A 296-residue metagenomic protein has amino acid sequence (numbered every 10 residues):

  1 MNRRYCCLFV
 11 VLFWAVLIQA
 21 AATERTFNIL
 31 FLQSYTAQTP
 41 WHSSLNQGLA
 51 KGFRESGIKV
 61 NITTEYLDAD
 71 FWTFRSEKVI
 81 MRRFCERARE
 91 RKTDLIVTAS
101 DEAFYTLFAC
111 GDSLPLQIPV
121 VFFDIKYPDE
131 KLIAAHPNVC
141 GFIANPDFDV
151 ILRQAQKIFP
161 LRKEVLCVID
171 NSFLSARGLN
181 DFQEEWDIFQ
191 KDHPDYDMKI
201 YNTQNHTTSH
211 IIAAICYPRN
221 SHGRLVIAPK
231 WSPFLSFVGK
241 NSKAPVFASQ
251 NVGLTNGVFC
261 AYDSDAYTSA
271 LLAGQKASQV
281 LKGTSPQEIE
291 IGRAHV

Functional and structural regions predicted by a protein language model:
M1-C7: Bacterial N-terminal signal peptides that target proteins for export
C7-V16: Bacterial N-terminal signal peptides
A20-R293: Short hydrophobic alpha-helices and adjacent helix-cap/hinge residues
